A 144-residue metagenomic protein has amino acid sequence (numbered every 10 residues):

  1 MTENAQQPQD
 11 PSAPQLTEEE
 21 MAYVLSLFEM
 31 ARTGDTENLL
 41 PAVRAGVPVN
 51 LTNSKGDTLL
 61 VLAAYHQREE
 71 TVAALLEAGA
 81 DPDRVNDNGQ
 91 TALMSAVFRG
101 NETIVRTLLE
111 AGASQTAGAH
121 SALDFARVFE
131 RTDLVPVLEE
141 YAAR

Functional and structural regions predicted by a protein language model:
M1-A45, S54, R144: Intrinsically disordered, low-complexity regulatory segments in ankyrin-centric signaling systems
E29-G34, L62-R68, S95-N101, F125-R131: Ankyrin repeat A-helix N-terminal signature
D35-V43, R68-L76, N101-L109, R131-E139: Ankyrin repeat structural motif
L109, S114-A143: Leucine-rich solenoid repeat scaffolds
